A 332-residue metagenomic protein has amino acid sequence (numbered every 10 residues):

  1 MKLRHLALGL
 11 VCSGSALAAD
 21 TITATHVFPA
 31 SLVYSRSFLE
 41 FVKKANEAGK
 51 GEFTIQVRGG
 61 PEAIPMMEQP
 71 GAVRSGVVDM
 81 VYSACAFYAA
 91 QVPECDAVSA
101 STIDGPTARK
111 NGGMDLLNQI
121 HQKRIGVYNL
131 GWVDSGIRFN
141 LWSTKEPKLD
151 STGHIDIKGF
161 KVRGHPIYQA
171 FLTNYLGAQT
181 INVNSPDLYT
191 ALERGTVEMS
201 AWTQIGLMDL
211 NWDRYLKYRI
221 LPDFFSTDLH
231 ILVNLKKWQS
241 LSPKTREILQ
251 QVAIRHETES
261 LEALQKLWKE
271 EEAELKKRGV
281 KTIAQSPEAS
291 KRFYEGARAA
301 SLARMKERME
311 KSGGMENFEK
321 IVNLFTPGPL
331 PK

Functional and structural regions predicted by a protein language model:
M1-K2, G136: Intrinsically disordered, low-complexity sequence elements enriched in Ser/Thr/Gly/Pro
K2-G9: Sec-dependent signal peptide recognition, specifically the positively charged N-region followed immediately by
G9-C12, A253: Enrichment for repetitive, rod-forming helical segments
G14-A18: Sec/Tat signal peptide C-region and signal peptidase I cleavage site
A19-T107, V127-K332: N-terminal secretory/targeting leader peptides
D104-R124: A gly/proline- and charged-residue-enriched helix-loop-helix capping module
